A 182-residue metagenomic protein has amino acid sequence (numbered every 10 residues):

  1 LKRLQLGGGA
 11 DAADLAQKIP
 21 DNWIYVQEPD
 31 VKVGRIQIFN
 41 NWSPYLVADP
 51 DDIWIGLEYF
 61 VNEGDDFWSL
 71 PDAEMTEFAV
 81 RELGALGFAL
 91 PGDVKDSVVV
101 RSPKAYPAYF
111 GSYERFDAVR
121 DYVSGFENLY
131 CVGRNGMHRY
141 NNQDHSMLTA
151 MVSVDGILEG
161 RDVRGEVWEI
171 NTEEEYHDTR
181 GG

Functional and structural regions predicted by a protein language model:
L1-A73, E77-F88, Y122, G165-E175 (+1 more regions): Mid-domain catalytic core of redox enzymes that form a hydrophobic substrate pocket/lid adjacent to a catalytic redox
K18-D21, D30-Y45, G92-L129: FAD/FMN-dependent oxidoreductases across multiple families
W42, D51-W54, A73-E77, Y106 (+3 more regions): Generic alpha-helical propensity signal that fires on short helical segments and nearby coil/disordered stretches
N62, K104-A105, G136-H138: Short Gly/Pro-enriched loop/turn and capping motifs at secondary-structure junctions
V100, F110-G182: C-terminal lid/capping helical subdomain adjacent to the catalytic/cofactor pocket in oxidative enzymes
